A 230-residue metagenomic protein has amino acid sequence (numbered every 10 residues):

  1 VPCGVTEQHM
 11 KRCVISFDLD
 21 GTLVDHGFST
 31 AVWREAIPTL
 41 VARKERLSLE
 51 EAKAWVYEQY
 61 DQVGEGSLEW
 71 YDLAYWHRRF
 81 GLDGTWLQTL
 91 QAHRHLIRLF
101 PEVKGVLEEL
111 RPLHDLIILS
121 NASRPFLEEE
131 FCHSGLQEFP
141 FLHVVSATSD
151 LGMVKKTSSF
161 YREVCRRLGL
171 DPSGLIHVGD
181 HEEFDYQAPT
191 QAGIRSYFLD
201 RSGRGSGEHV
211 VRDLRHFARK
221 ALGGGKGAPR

Functional and structural regions predicted by a protein language model:
C3-I15, K104, E108, L119-R230: Asp-based, Mg2+/Mn2+-dependent phosphohydrolase catalytic module
M10-E108, P112, S123-F126: N-terminal helical cap/lid subdomain that shapes the substrate entry/recognition surface in HAD-like hydrolases
R94-R98, I118, G152: Short, surface-exposed alpha-helical recognition segments that flank or form part of ligand/macromolecule-binding
L113-H114, G193: Glycine-centered short loops/turns at secondary-structure junctions
